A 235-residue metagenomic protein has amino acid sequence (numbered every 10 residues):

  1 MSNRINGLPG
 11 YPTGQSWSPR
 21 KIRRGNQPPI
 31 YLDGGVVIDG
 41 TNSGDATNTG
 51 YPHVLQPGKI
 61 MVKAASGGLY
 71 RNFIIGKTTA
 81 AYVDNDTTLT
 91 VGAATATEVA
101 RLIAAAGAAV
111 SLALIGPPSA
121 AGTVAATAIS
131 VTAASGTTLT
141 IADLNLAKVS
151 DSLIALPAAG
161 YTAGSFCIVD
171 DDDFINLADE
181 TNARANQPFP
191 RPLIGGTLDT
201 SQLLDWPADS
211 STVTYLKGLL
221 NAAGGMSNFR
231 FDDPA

Functional and structural regions predicted by a protein language model:
M1-A235: Surface-exposed, low-hydrophobicity beta-strand/loop segments enriched in small/polar/acidic residues
